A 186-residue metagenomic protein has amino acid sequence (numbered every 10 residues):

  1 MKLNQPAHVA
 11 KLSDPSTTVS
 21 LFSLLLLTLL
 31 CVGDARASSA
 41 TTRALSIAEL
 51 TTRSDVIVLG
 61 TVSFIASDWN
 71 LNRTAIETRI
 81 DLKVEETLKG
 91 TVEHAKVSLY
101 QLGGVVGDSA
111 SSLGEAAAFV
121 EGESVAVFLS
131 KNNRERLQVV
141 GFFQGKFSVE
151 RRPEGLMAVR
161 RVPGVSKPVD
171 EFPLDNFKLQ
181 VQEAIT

Functional and structural regions predicted by a protein language model:
M1-T18: N-terminal secretory signal peptides that target proteins for export/translocation
F22-T186: Transition segments tied to proteolytic processing and entry into folded domains
